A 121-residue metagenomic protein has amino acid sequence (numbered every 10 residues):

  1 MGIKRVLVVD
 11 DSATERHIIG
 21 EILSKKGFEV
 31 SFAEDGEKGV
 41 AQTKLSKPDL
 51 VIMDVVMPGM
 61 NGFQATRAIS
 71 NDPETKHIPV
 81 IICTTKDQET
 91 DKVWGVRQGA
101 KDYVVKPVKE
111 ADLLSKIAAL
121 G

Functional and structural regions predicted by a protein language model:
H17-K25: Charged docking surfaces used in two-component/phosphorelay signaling
G27-E34, Q42, V104: Short hydrophobic/Thr-rich beta-strand motif most characteristic of the beta2 strand and flanking loop of CheY-like
S46-I52: Active-site beta3 strand of CheY-like receiver
M57: Receiver (REC) domain active-site loop signature in two-component systems and cognate sites in sensor histidine kinases
V108-A118: C-terminal output helix
